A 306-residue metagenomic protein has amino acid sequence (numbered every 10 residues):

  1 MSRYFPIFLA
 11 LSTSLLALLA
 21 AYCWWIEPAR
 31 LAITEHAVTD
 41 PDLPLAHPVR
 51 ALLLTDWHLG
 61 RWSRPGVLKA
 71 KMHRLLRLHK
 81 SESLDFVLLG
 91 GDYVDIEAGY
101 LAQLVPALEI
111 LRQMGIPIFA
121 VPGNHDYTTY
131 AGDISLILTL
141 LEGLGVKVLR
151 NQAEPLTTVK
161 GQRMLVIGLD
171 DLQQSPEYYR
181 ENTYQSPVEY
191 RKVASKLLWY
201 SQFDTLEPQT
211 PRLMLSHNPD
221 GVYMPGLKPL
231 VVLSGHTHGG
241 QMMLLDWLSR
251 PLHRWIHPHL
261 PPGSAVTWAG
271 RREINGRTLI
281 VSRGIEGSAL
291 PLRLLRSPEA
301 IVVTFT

Functional and structural regions predicted by a protein language model:
M1-L11: Short amphipathic, positively biased membrane-proximal segments that drive organelle/inner-membrane targeting
L15-L45, Q241-T306: Binuclear metal-dependent phosphoesterase catalytic core
W25, L53-A70, Y93-A102, D126-S135 (+3 more regions): Acidic/histidine-rich helix-loop elements that form or flank divalent-metal/phosphate-binding sites at the catalytic
I33-D40, L104-V105, V148-A153: Alpha-helical scaffolding within the catalytic cores of extracellular/periplasmic polymer-degrading hydrolases
I33-E35, A51-L54, V166: Hydrophobic residues on conserved beta-strands that form the core of alpha/beta folds
P44, H79, Q113, D204-L206 (+1 more regions): Structural motif
L45-R150: Membrane-embedded segments
L59-R61, D126-V231, T237-H238, W268-T306: Conserved catalytic scaffold of divalent metal-dependent phosphoesterases
